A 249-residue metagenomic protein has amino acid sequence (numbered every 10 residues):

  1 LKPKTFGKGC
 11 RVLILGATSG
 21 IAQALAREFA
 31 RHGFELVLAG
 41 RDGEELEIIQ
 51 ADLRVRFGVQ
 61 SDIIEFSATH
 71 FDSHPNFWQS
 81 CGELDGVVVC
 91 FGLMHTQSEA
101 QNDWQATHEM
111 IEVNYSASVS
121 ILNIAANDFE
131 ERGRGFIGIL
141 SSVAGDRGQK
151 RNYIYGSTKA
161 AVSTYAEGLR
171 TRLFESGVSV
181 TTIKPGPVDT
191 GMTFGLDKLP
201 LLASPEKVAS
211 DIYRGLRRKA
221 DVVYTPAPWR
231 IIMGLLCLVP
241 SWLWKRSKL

Functional and structural regions predicted by a protein language model:
T18-S19: Conserved glycine-rich cofactor-binding loop
H32-I49: Conserved glycine-rich Rossmann-like NAD(P)H-binding loop of the short-chain dehydrogenase/reductase
R54-D72: Rossmann-fold cofactor-recognition segment
F71, G92-H108, R151: Conserved mid-core segment of classical short-chain dehydrogenase/reductases
L122, T158: Active-site helix of classical SDR
S142: Residue(s) in the substrate-gating loop at a strand-loop-helix junction that position the organic substrate next
T182, D197-G234: C-terminal helical subdomain
